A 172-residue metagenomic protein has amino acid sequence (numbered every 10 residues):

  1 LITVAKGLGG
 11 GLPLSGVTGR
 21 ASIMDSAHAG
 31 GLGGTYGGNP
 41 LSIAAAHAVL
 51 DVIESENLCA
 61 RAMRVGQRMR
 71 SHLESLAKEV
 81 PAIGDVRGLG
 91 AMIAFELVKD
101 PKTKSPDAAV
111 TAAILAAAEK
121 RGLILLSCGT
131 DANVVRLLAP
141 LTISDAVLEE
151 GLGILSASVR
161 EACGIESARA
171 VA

Functional and structural regions predicted by a protein language model:
L1-A172: Conserved N-terminal phosphate-binding loop of PLP-dependent enzymes in the Aspartate aminotransferase
